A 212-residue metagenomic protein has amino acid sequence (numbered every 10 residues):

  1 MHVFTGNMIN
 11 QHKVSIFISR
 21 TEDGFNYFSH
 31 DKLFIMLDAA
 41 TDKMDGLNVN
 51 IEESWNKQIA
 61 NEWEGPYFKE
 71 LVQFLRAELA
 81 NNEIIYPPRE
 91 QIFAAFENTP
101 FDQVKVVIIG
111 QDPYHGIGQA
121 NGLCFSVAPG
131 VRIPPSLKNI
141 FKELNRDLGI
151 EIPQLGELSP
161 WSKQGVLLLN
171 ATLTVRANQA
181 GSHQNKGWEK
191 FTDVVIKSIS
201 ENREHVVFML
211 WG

Functional and structural regions predicted by a protein language model:
F4-H12, I18-T21: Short, intrinsically disordered low-complexity segments enriched in Ser/Thr with adjacent Pro
M8-V14, Y27, D31-L33, M44: N-terminal cationic leader/targeting segments used for protein routing and processing
S15, R20-N26, L123, H183: Residues in and immediately flanking transmembrane alpha helices
L33-I51, W55, A94-V106, E157-L158: Short N-terminal signal/transit or membrane-insertion segments and the immediately adjacent low-complexity/disordered
L37-L79: Polybasic, low-complexity association/targeting segments
N61-L210: A polyanion-binding, active-site-adjacent surface
